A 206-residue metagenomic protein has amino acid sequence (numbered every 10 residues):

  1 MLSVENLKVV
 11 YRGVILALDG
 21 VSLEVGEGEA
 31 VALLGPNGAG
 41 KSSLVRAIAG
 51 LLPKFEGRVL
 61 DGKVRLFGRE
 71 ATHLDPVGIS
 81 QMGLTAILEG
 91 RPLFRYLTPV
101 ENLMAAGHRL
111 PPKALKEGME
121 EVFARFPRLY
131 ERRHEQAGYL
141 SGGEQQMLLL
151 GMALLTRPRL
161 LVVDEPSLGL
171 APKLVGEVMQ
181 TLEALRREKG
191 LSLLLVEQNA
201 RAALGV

Functional and structural regions predicted by a protein language model:
L2, A17-L18: Conserved structural motif at the start of ABC-family nucleotide-binding domains
R12-G13, V31, L52-K54, P92 (+3 more regions): ABC-type ATPase nucleotide-binding domains, specifically the catalytic core motifs of the NBD
L34-P36: The feature captures the beta-strand-to-loop junction immediately N-terminal to the Walker
L51-L52, K63-S80, P111: ABC ATPase NBD Q-loop/coupling interface
L97, L140, A153-L154: ABC ATPase signature
L155-R159: A short, proline-enriched helix->beta-strand linker immediately N-terminal to the Walker B motif in ABC-type P-loop
L161-E165: Catalytic Walker B motif of ABC-type/P-loop ATPase nucleotide-binding domains
V175-G190: Helical segment within the ABC ATPase nucleotide-binding domain
